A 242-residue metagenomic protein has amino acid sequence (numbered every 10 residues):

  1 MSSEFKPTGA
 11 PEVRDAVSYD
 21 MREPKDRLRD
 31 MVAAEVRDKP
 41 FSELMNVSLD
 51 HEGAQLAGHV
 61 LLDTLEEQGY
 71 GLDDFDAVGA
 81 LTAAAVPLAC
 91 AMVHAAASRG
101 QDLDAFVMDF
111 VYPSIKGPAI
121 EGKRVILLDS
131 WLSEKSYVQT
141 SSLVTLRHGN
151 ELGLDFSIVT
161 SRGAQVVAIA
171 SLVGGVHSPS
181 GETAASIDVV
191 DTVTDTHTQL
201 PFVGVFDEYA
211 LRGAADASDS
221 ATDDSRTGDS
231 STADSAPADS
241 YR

Functional and structural regions predicted by a protein language model:
M1-L72: Active-site-facing substrate-recognition patch
S2-D20, P24-L28, T145-R242: PRPP-dependent phosphoribosyltransferase catalytic core
D63, H94, S157: Short, well-ordered alpha-helices that flank and scaffold nucleotide-derived cofactor binding pockets
L72-A84: Short glycine-rich phosphate-binding loop at a beta-alpha junction
D74, E121-G122, T198: Residue-level preference for short coil/turn positions at secondary-structure junctions
D76, K123, V167: Conserved acidic residues
V78, D104-M108, A168-V173: Short, hydrophobic beta-strand segments that form beta-sheet elements in well-ordered domains
L88-V144, H148-E151: Short, glycine/charge-rich flexible loops or terminal/linker lids adjacent to PRPP-binding catalytic cores
